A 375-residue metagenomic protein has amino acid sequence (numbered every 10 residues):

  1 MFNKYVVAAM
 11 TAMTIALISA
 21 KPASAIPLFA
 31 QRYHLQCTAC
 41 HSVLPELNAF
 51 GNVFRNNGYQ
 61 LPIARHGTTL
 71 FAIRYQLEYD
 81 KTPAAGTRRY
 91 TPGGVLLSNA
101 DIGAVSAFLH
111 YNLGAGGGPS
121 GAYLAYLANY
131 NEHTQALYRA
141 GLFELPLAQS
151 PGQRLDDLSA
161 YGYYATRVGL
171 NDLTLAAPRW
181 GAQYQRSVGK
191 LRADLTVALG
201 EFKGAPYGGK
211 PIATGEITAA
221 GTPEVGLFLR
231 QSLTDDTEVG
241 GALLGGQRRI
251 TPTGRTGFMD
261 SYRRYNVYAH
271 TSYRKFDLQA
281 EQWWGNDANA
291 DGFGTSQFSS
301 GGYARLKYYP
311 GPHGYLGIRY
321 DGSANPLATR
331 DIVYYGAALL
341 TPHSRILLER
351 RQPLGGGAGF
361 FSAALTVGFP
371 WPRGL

Functional and structural regions predicted by a protein language model:
A20-P22: N-terminal signal peptide c-region/cleavage motif recognized by signal peptidases
H34-L44: The canonical Cys-X-X-Cys-His
Q36, A338, H343, G357-L375: Outer-membrane beta-barrel "beta-signal"
P45-F50, T69-F71, L77, G86-K203 (+5 more regions): Outer membrane beta-barrel
T69-F71, T91-L96, S120-A125, P178-A182 (+7 more regions): Hydrophobic, lipid-facing positions within transmembrane beta-strands of outer-membrane proteins
Y79-A85, A115-P119, P146-S150, K190 (+9 more regions): Gram-negative outer-membrane beta-barrel proteins
A85-R88, L113-P119, D172-A176, T214-T222 (+5 more regions): Replace "Gram-negative outer membrane beta-barrel proteins" with "bacterial and organellar outer membrane beta-barrel
A220, R230-N325: Detector for outer-membrane/organellar transmembrane beta-barrel domains, recognizing the amphipathic beta-strand
